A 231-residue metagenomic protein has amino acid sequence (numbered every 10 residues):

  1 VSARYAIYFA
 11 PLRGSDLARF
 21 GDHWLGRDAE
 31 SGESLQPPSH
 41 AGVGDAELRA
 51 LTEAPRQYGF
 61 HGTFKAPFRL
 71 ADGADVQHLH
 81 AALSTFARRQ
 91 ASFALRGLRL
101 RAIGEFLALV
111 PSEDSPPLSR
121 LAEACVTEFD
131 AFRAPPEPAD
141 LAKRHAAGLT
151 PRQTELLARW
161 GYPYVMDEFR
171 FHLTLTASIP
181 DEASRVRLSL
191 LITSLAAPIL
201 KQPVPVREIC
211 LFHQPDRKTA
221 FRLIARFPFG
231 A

Functional and structural regions predicted by a protein language model:
V1-R96, L100-I103, P116, R120-P203 (+1 more regions): Basic, often amphipathic N-terminal segments
P205-Q214: Low-complexity, intrinsically disordered Gly/Pro/Thr-rich segments
